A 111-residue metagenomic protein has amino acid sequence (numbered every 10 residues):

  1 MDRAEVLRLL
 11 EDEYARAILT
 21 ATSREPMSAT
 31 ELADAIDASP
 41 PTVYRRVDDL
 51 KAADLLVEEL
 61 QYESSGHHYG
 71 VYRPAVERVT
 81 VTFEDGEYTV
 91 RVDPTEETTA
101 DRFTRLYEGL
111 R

Functional and structural regions predicted by a protein language model:
R3-Y14, S28, E59-F83: Short, cationic-aromatic polyanion-contact patches
L10, L19-P26: Short helix-to-turn junction characteristic of helix-turn-helix DNA-binding domains, especially the helix
I18, E31-D37, L50: A short acidic, leucine-rich amphipathic alpha-helix
R46-V47: Residues within the DNA-recognition helix of helix-turn-helix
E77-R111: Amphipathic alpha-helical dimerization/coiled-coil segments that flank or bridge DNA-binding/regulatory modules
